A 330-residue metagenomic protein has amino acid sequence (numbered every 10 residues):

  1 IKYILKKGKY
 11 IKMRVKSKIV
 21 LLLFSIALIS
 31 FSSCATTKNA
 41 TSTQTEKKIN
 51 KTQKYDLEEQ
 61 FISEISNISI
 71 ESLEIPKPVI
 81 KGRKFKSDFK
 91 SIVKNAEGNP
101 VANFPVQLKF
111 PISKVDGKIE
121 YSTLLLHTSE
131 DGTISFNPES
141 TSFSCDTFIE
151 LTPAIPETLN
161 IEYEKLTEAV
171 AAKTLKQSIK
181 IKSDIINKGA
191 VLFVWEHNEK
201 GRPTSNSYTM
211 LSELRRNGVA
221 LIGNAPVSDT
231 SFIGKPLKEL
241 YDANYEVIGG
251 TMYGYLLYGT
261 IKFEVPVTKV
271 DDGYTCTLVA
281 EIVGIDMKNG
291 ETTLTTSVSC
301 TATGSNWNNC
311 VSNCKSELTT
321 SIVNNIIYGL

Functional and structural regions predicted by a protein language model:
S30-S33: C-terminal motif of bacterial Sec signal peptides marking the signal peptidase cleavage site
A35-T36, K238-N289: Surface-exposed short loop/turn segments
K77-V106, F136-P138: Beta-strand-rich structural segments
F85, Q107-L125: Short amphipathic beta-strand segments in non-cytosolic proteins
T128-P138: Glycine-centered loop-to-beta-strand initiation motif
N160-F193: Short beta-strand elements
I186-Y258: N-terminal segment of the mature soluble domain
I285-G329: Short secondary-structure boundary motifs at beta->alpha junctions and helix caps
